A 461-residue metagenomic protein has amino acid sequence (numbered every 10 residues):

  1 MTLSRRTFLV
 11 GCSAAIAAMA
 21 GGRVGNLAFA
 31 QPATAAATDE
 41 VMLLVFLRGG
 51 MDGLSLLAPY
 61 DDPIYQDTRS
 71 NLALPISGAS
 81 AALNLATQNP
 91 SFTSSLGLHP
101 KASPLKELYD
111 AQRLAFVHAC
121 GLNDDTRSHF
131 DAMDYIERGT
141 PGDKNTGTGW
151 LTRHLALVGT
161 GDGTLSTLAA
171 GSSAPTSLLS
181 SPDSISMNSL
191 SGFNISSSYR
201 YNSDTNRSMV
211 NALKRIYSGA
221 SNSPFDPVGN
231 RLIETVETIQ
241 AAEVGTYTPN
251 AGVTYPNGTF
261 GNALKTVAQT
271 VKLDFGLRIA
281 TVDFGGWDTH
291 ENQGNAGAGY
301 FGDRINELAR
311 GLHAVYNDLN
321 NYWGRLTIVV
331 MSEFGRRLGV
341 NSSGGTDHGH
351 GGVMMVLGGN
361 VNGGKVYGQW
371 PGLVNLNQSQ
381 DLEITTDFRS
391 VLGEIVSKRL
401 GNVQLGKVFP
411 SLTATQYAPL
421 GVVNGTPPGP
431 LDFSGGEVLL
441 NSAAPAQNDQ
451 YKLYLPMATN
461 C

Functional and structural regions predicted by a protein language model:
T2-N321, G339, V356-L357, K365-S442: Feature for exported/extracytoplasmic and membrane-associated proteins, marking the mature portion
T327-G335: Acidic/histidine-rich, metal-coordinating catalytic segments
F334-K365: Histidine-centered active-site microenvironments of extracellular/periplasmic hydrolases and transferases
P456: Conserved functional hotspot residues at active sites or interaction interfaces
N460-C461: Short, solvent-exposed mixed-charge patches
